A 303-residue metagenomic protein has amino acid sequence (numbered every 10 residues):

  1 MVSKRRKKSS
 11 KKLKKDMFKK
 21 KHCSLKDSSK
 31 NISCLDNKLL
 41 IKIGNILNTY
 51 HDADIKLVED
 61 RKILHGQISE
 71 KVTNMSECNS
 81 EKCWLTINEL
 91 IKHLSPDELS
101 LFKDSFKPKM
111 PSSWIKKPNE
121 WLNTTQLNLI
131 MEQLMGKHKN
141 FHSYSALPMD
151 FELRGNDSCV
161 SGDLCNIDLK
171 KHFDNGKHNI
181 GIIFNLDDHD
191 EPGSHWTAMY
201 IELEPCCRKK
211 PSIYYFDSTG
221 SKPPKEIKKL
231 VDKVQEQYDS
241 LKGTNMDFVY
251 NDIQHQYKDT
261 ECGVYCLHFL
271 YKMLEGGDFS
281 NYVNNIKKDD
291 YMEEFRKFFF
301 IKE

Functional and structural regions predicted by a protein language model:
V2-T197, E202-I213: Cysteine protease catalytic domains with a Cys-His-Asp triad
K4, K287-E303: C-terminal helix/juxtamembrane-tail motif
T125, K225-K229, D289, E293: Generic alpha-helical secondary structure signal
I130-L134, L230-Q237, F298: Residues that form generic nucleotide/phosphate-binding pockets
D174-N284: Cysteine protease-like catalytic core of ubiquitin/ubiquitin-like
